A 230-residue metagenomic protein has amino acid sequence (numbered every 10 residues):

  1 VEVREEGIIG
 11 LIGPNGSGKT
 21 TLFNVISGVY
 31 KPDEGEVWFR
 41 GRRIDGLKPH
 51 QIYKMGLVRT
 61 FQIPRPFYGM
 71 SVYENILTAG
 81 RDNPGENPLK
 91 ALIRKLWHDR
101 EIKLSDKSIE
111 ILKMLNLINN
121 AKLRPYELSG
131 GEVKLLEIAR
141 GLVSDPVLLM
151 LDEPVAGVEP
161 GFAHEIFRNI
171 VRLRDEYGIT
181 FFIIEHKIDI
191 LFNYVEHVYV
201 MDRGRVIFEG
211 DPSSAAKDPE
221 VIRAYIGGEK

Functional and structural regions predicted by a protein language model:
I12-P14: The feature captures the beta-strand-to-loop junction immediately N-terminal to the Walker
S27: Helix-to-loop junction immediately C-terminal to a conserved catalytic motif
G35-R43, K54-M55, F208: Conserved ABC transporter NBD signature motif
P88-N120, R168-V171: Conserved ABC ATPase "signature" region
R124-L128, E132: Conserved ABC ATPase signature
D145: Conserved catalytic motifs of ABC-family nucleotide-binding domains
L149-E153: Catalytic Walker B motif of ABC-type/P-loop ATPase nucleotide-binding domains
